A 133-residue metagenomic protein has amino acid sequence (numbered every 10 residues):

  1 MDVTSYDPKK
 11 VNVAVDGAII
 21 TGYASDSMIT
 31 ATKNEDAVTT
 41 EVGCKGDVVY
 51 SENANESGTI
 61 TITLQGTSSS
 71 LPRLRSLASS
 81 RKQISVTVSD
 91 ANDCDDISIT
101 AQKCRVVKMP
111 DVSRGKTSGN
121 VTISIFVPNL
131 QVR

Functional and structural regions predicted by a protein language model:
M1-Q65, D96, Q102-S118, T122 (+1 more regions): Solvent-exposed edge beta-strands and adjacent loop segments that serve as assembly or binding interfaces
Q65-A101: Mid-chain, well-packed structural core segment of small domains
